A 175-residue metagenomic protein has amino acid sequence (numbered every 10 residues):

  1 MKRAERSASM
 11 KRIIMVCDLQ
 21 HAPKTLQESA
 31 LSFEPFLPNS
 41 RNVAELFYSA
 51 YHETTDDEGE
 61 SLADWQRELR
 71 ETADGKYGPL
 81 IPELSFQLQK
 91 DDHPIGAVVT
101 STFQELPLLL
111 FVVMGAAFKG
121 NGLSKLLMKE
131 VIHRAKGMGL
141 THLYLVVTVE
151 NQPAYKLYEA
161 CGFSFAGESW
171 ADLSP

Functional and structural regions predicted by a protein language model:
M1, Y158, F163: Conserved active-site tyrosine of GNAT-family acetyltransferases
M1-L37: Acyl-donor-binding surface of acyltransferase catalytic domains
A30-L46, H52-D56: A short beta-loop-alpha structural element at the N-terminal edge of CoA-dependent acyl/N-acetyltransferase catalytic
Y48-L110, G115: Acetyl-CoA-dependent GNAT
M114, G120-G137, K156-A160: Conserved acetyl-CoA-binding loop-helix of GNAT-fold acetyltransferases
A116, L145-Y155, A171-P175: Conserved beta-strand-loop-alpha-helix junction that forms the acyl-donor binding cleft
A135-V146: Conserved GNAT acetyl-CoA-binding A-motif
